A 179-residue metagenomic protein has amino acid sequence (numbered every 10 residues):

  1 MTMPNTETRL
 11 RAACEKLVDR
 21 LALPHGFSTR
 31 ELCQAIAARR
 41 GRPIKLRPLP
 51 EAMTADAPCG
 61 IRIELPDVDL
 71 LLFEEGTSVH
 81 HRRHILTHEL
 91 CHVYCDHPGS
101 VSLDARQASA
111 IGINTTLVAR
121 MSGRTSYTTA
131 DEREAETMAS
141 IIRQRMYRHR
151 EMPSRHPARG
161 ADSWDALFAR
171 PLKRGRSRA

Functional and structural regions predicted by a protein language model:
M1, L23, T77, H81: A short glycine-/small-residue-rich loop at the edge of a beta-strand within enzyme catalytic domains
M1-M3, R62-I63: Basic/polar, acidic-poor N-terminal "presequence/leader" segments that form or can form short amphipathic helices
T2-A38, S100-A179: Metalloprotease/metallohydrolase-associated module, dominated by Zn2+-dependent proteases
C33, A38-R39, P43-P50: A general "mature secreted/periplasmic domain" signal
R40, R62, D69-L71, S122 (+1 more regions): Functionally constrained cores in energy, signaling, and assembly domains
K45-R83, L90-D96: Active-site scaffold of zinc-dependent metalloenzymes
P58-I61, I85-H88, A108, A135 (+1 more regions): Surface-exposed beta-strand edges and their flanking turn/coil or helix-capping segments
L86-L90, A139-I142: Short amphipathic C-terminal alpha-helix that caps PH/PH-like domains
